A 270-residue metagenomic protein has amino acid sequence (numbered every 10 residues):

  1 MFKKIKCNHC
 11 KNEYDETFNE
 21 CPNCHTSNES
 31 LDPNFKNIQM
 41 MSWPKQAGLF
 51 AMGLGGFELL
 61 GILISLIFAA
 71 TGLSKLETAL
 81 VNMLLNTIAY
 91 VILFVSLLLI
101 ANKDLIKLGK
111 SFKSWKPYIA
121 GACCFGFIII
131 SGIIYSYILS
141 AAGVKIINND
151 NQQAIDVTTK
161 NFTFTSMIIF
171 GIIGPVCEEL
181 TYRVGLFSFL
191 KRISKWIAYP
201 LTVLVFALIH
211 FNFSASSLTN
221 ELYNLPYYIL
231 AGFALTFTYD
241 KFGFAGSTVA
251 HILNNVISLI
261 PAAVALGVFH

Functional and structural regions predicted by a protein language model:
M1-K110, S114, L259-H270: N-terminal, membrane-interfacial amphipathic/helix-forming hydrophobic leader that caps and precedes the first
S42-F50, T78-N86, K116-G121, F162-M167 (+4 more regions): Residue-level signature of transmembrane alpha-helical entry/exit and packing/kink sites in multi-pass membrane
L54, C124-F125, T202: Hydrophobic alpha-helical transmembrane segments of polytopic
L54, G61, A141-K145, A250: Loop-helix junctions at membrane interfaces
F57-L60, L93-N102, S131-Y135, E178 (+2 more regions): Alpha-helical transmembrane segments of polytopic integral membrane proteins, especially the permease/helical cores
F68-L76, G143-I147, F187-Y199: Membrane interface segments of multi-pass transport proteins and intramembrane proteases
L73-E77, D104-G174, V268-H270: Juxtamembrane helix-loop-helix connectors linking adjacent transmembrane helices in multi-pass membrane enzymes
I129-I133, N161-H270: Transmembrane helix-loop-helix hairpins at the membrane interface of multi-pass integral membrane proteins
